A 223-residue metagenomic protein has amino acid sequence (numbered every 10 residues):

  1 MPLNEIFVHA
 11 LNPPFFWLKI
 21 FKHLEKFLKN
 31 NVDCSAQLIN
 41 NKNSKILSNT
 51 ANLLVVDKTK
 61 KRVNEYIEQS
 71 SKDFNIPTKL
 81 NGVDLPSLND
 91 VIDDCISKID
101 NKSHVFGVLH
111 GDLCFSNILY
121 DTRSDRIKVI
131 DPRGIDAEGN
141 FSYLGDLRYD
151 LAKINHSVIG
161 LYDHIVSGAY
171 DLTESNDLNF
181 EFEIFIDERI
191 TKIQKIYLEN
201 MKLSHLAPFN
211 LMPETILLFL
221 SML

Functional and structural regions predicted by a protein language model:
M1-N4: Conserved short submotifs of the Hanks-type protein kinase catalytic core that shape the nucleotide-binding pocket
I6-Y66, S70-D73, P86-S103, L109: Conserved kinase catalytic-core helix
F7, Q37-N40, D163-G168, N210: Short, solvent-exposed secondary-structure capping/transition elements
S70, F74-K98, I118-L119, R126 (+1 more regions): Hydrophobic transmembrane helix bundles of membrane-integrated enzymes that assemble and modify cell-envelope
D93-G145: Active-site acidic catalytic loop and adjacent metal/ATP-binding pocket of ATP-dependent phosphoryl transfer enzymes
I127, I135-M201, I216-L223: Active-site activation/catalytic loop segments of kinase-like enzymes and analogous catalytic loops in related
H205-T215: All-alpha amphipathic helical-bundle segments outside canonical DNA-binding/catalytic cores that form hydrophobic
